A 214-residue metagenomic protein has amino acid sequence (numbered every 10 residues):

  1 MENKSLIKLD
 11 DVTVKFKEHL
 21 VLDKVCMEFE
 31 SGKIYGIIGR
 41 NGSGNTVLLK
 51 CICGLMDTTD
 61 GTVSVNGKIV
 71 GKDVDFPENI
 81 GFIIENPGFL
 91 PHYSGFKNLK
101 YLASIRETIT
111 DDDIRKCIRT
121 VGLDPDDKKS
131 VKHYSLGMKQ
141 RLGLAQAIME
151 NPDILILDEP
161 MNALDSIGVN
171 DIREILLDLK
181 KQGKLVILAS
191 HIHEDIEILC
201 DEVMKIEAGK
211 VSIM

Functional and structural regions predicted by a protein language model:
I38-R40: The feature captures the beta-strand-to-loop junction immediately N-terminal to the Walker
C53: Helix-to-loop junction immediately C-terminal to a conserved catalytic motif
G61-F76: Conserved ABC transporter NBD signature motif
K100, D111-D127: Conserved ABC ATPase "signature" region
L144: Hydrophobic anchor residue at the start of the ABC signature
L155-E159: Catalytic Walker B motif of ABC-type/P-loop ATPase nucleotide-binding domains
